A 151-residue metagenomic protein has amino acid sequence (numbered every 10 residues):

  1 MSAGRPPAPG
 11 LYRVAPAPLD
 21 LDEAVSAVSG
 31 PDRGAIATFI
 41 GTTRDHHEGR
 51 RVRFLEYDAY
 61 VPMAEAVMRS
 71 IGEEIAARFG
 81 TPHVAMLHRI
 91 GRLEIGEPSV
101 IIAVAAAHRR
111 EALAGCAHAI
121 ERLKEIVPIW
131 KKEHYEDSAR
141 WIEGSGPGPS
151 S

Functional and structural regions predicted by a protein language model:
M1-S99, A105-A117, E121-S151: N-terminal, polar/charged subdomain of small-to-medium soluble alpha/beta proteins
